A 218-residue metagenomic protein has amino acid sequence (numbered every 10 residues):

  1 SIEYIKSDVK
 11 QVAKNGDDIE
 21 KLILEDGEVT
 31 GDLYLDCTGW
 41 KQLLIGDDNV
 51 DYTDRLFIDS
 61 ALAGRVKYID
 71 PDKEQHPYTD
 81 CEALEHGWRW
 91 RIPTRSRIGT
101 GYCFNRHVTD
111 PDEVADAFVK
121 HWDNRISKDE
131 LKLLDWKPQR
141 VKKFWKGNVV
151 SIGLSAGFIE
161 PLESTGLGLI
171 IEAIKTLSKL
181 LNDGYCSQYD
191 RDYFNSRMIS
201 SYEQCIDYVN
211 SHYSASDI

Functional and structural regions predicted by a protein language model:
S1-W122, I174: Predominantly flavin-linked oxidoreductase catalytic cores and closely associated redox partners
L43, P138-R140, F158-I159: Flexible loop/turn segments at secondary-structure boundaries
R91, F144-L162: Short FAD-binding loop at a beta-strand-to-alpha-helix junction that anchors the flavin cofactor in diverse
S96-R97, N105-L133, N182-D192, S196-I199: Flavin-binding catalytic cores
N124-S151: Flavin (FAD/FMN) cofactor-binding core of flavoprotein oxidoreductases
K143-V150, G166-A173, S201: A glycine-rich, aromatic-flanked flexible loop/lid motif
F158-S178: A conserved FAD-binding loop/helix module that cradles the flavin
T176-I218: Active-site-proximal substrate-binding core of FAD-dependent oxidoreductases
